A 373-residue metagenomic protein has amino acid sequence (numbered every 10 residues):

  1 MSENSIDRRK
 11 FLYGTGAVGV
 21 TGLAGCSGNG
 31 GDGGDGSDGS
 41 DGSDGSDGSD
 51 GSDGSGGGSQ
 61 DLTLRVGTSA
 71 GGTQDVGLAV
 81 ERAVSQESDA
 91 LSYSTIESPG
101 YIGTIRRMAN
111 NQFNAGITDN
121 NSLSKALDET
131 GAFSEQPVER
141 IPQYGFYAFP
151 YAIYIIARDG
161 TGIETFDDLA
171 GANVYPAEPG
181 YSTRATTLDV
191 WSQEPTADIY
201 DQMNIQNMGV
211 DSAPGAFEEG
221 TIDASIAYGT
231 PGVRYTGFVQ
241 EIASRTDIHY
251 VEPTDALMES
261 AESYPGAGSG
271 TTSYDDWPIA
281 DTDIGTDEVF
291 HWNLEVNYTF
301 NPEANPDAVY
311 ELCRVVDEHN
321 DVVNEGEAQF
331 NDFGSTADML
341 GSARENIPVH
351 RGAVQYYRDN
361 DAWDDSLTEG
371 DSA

Functional and structural regions predicted by a protein language model:
M1-A152, D159-D168, A172-Y175, L188-N204 (+6 more regions): Terminal disorder- and signal-encoded targeting elements
A177, P302: Short, charged/polar micro-motifs that form catalytic or ligand-binding hotspots
T183-T187: Secondary-structure junction motif
Q206-G209: Short acidic-hydrophobic, aromatic-tinged amphipathic segments that line or gate anion-handling sites
S212-A213: Mature, Sec-exported extracytoplasmic domains of Gram-positive
A224: Acidic/charged, solvent-exposed loop-and-adjacent secondary-structure segments enriched in E/D, K/R, S/T, and G/P
V296-N301: A short beta-strand structural signal in non-transmembrane regions
